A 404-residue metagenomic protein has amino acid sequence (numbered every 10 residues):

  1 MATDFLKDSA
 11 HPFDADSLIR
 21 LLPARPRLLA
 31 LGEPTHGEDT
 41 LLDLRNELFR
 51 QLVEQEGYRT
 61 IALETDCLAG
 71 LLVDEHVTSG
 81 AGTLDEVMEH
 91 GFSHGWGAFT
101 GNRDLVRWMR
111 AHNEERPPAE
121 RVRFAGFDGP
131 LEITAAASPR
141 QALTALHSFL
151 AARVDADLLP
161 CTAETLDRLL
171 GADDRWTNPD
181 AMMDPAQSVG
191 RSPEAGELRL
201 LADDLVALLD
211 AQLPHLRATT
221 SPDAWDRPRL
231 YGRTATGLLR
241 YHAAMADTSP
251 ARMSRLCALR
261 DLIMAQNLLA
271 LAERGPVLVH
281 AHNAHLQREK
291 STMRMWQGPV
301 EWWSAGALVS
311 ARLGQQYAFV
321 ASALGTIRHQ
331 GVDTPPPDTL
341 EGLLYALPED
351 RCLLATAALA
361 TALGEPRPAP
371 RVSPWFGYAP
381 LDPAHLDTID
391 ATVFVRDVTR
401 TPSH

Functional and structural regions predicted by a protein language model:
M1-H404: Structured catalytic-domain cores with a bias toward divalent-metal coordination
